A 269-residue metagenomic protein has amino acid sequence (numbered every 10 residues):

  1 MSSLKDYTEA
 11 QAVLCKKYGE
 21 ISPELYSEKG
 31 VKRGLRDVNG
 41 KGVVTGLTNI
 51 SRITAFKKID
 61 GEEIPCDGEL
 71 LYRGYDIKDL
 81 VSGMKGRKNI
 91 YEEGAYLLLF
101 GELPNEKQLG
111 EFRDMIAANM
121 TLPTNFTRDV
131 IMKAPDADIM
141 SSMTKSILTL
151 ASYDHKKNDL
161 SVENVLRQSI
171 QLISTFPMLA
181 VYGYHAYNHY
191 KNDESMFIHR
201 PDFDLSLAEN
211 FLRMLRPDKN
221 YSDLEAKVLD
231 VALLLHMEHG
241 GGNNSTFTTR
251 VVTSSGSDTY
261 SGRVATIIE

Functional and structural regions predicted by a protein language model:
M1-E269: Hydrophobic alpha-helical bundle cores within soluble ligand-binding/oligomerization subdomains
